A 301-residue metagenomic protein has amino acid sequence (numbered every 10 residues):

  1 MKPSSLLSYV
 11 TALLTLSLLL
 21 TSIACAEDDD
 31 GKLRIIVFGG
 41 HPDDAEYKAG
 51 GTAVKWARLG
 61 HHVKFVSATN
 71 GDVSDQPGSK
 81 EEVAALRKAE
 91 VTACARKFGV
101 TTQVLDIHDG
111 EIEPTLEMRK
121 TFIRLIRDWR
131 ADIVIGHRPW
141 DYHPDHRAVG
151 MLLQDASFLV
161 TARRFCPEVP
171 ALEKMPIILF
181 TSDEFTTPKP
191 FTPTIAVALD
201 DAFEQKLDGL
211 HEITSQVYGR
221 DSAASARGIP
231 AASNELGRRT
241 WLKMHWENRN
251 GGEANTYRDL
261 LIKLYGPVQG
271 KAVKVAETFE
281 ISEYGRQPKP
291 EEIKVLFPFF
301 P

Functional and structural regions predicted by a protein language model:
M1-S5: N-terminal secretory signal peptides that target proteins for export/translocation
S8-T21: Bacterial N-terminal signal peptides
C25-W129, I135, M151, L159: Active-site rim/loop-helix segments in enzyme catalytic domains that contact anionic ligands
D132, P176: Conserved acidic residues
P139-D141: Short glycine-rich anion-binding loops that position phosphate/pyrophosphate groups of nucleotides and phosphorylated
M151, I178-F180, I195: Functional cores that coordinate and move charged inorganic groups
L153-C166: Cysteine protease catalytic core and zymogen-processing segment of caspase-like enzymes
R164-P167, L172-K174, P188-K189, I195-P301: C-terminal accessory domains and tails appended to enzymatic cores
